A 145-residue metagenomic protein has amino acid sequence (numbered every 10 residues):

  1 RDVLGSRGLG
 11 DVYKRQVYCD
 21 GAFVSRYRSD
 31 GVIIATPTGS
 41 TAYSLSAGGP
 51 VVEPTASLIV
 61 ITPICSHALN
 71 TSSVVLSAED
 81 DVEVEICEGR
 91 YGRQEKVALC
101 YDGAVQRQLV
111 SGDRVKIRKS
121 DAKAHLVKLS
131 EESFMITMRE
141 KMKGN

Functional and structural regions predicted by a protein language model:
R1-Y13: Single conserved hydrophobic/aromatic residue that forms the stacking wall/gate of nucleotide- or nucleobase-binding
D11-D30, T41-N145: Catalytic phosphate-donor-binding core of small-molecule kinases
G31-T36: AMP-binding/adenylate-forming core of the ANL superfamily
